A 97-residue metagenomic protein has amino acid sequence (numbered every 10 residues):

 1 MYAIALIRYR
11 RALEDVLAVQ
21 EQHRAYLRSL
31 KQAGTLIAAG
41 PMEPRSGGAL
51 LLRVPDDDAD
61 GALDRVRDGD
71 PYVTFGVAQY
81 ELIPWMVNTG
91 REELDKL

Functional and structural regions predicted by a protein language model:
M1-L97: Conserved, structured core segments of small domains
